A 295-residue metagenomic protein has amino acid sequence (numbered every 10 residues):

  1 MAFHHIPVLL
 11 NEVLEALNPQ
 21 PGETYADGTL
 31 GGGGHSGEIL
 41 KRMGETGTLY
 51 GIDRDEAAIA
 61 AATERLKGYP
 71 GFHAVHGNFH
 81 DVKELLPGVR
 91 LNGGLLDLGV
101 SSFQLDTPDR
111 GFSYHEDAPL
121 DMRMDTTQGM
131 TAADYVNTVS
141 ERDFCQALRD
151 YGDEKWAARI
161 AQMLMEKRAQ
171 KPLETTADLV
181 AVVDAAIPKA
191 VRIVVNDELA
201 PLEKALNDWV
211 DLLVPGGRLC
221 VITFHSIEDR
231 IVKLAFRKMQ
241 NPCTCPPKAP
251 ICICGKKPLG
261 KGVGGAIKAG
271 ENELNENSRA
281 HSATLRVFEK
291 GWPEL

Functional and structural regions predicted by a protein language model:
M1-L295: S-adenosyl-L-methionine-dependent methyltransferase catalytic core, i.e., the SAM/SAH-binding region
